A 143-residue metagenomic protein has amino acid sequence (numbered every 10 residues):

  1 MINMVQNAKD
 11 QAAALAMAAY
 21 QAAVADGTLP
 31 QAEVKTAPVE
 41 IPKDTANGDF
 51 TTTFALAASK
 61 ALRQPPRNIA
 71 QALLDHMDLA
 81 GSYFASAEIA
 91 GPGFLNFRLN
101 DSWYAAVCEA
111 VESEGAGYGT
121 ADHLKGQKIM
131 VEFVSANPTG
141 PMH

Functional and structural regions predicted by a protein language model:
M1-V39: Charged, compositionally biased N-terminal leader segments and the immediate start of the first structured element
Q21, A55-L56, L74: Amphipathic alpha-helical segments within well-ordered protein domains
L29-K43, G126-N137: Short, hydrophobic/aliphatic alpha-helical segments
K35-T53, A90, F94-L95: Short, charge-patterned binding micro-sites
A46, F50-A70: Short, small/acidic-rich helices and loops at N termini and domain boundaries of DNA replication/processing enzymes
K60-A61, A106-M142: N-terminal catalytic cores of NTP/NDP-binding nucleotidyl/phosphoryl-transfer enzymes
A70-D78: Short, well-structured alpha-helical segments that form the helix of a local strand-helix-strand
D78-E112: Structured, non-catalytic alpha/beta "coupling" segments that mediate domain-domain communication and provide generic
